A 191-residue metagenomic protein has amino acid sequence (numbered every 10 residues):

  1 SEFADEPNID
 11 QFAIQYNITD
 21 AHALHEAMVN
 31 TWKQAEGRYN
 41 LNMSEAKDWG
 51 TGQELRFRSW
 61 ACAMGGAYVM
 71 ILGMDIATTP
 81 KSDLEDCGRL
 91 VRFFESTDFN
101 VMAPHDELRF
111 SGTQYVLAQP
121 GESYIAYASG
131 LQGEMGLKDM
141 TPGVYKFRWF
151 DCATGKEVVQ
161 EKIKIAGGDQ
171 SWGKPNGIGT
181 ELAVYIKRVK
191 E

Functional and structural regions predicted by a protein language model:
S1-W60: Substrate-binding/catalytic cleft of secreted carbohydrate-active enzymes, primarily glycoside hydrolases
R38-N42, D48-E161, D169, G173-E191: Aromatic- and carboxylate-lined catalytic core of secreted/periplasmic carbohydrate-active enzymes
